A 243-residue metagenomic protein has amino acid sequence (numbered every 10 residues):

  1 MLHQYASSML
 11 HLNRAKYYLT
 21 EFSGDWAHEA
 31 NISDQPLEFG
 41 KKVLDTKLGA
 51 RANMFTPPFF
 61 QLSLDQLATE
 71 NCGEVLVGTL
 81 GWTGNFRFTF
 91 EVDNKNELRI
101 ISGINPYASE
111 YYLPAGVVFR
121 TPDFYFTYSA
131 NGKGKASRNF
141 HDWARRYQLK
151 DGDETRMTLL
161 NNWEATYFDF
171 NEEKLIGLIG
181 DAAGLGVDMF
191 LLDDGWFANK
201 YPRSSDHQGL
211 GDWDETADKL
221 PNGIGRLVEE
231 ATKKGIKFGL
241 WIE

Functional and structural regions predicted by a protein language model:
M1-E91, Y107: Polysaccharide-binding surfaces and accessory modules of carbohydrate-active proteins
F59-T89, Y128-L149, D188-D194, T216-E243: Glycine-rich, aromatic-flanked loop segments that form ligand/cofactor-binding clefts across common enzyme folds
C72, N94, G152-E154: A short, polar/charged loop/turn motif at coil->beta-strand junctions and beta-hairpin connectors
V75, V118, M157: A residue-level signal for beta-strand positions that form part of recognition/binding surfaces within mature
N94-P114: Short acidic, Pro/Gly- and aromatic-enriched capping/linker segments at domain boundaries
Y111-A130: Short Pro-Gly-centered flexible turn/kink motifs
P114, W143-R156: N-terminal amphipathic alpha-helix/helix-capping segment at the start of soluble metabolic enzymes
D151-E243: Aromatic-lined carbohydrate-binding/catalytic grooves of carbohydrate-active enzymes
